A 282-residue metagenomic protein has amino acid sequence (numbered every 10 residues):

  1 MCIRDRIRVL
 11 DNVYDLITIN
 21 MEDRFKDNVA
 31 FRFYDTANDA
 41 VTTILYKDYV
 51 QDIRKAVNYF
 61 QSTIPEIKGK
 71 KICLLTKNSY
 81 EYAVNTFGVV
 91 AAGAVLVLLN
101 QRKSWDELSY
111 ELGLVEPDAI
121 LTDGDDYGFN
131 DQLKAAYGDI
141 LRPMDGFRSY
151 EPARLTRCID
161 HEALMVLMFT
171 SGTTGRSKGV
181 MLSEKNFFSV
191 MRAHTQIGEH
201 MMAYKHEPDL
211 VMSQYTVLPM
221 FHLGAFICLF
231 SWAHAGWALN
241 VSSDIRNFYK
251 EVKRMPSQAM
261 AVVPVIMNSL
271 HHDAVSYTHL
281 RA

Functional and structural regions predicted by a protein language model:
M1-R6, T170, T278-A282: Conserved small/polar residues in nucleotide/adenosyl-binding loops
R8-R32, M165: A short N-terminal helical cap/helix-turn-helix that marks the beginning of AMP-binding/adenylate-forming
D27-V29, Y150-F169, R176, K205-S213: Conserved pre-ATP/AMP-binding loop-to-beta segment of ANL
A30-S79, F87, S104-S109, G113: Conserved AMP-binding/adenylate-forming core of the ANL superfamily
T43-K47, M165-R192: Conserved AMP-binding A3 loop
K71, K77-V97, Q101-W105, L114-D118 (+3 more regions): A short helix-loop-beta submotif of the ANL/AMP-binding
F87, A91-C158: Structural core segment of the AMP-binding/adenylate-forming
F188-S213, V217-R281: Conserved AMP-binding/adenylation subdomain of ANL enzymes
